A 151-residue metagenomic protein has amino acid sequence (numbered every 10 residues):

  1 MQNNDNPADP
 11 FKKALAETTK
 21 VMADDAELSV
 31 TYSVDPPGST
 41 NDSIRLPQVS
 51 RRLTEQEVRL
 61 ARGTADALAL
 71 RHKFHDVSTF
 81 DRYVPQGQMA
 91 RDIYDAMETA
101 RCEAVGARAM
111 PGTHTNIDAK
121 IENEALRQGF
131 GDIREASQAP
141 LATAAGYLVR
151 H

Functional and structural regions predicted by a protein language model:
M1-H151: Basic/hydrophobic alpha-helical interface regions
